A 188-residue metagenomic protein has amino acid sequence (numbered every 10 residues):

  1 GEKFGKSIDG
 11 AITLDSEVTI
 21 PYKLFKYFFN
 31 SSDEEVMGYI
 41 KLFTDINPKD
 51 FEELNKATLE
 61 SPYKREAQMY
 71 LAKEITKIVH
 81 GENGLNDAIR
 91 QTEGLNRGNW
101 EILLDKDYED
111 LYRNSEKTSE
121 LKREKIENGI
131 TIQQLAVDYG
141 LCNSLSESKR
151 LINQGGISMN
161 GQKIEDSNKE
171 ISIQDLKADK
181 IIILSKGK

Functional and structural regions predicted by a protein language model:
E2-K188: Conserved nucleotide- and phosphate/pyrophosphate-binding catalytic cores in adenylate/nucleotidyl-handling enzymes
